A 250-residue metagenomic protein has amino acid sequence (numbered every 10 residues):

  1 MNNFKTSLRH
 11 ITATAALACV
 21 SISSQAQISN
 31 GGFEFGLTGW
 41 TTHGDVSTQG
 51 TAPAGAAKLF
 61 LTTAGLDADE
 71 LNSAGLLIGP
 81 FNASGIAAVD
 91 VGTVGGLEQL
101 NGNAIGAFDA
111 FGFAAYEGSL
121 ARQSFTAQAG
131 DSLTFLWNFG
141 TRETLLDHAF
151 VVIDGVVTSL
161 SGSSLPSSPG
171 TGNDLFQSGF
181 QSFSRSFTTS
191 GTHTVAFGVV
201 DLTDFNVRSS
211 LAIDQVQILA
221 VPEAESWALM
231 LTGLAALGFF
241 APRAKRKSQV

Functional and structural regions predicted by a protein language model:
N2-T12: Bacterial N-terminal signal peptides that target proteins for export
T6, R243-A244: Intrinsically disordered, low-complexity segments used for protein-protein interactions
T12-V20: Bacterial N-terminal signal peptides
S21, K58-L59, A74, A228 (+1 more regions): Local alpha-helix boundary/kink/capping signal
I22-A26: Sec/Tat signal peptide C-region and signal peptidase I cleavage site
Q27-L219: Aromatic (Trp/Tyr/Phe) and Gly/Pro-enriched flexible surface segments
E223-P242: A short, hydrophobic C-terminal helix/tail in secreted or cell-surface proteins
R246-V250: Short, charged juxtamembrane terminal tails flanking transmembrane helices
